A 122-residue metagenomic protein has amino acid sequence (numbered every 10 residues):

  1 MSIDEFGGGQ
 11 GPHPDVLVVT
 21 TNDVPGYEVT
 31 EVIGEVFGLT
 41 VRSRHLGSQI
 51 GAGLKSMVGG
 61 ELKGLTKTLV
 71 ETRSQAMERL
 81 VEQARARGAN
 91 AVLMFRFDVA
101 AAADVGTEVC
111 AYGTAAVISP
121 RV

Functional and structural regions predicted by a protein language model:
M1-S48, T107-V122: N-terminal presequence-like segments and the immediate start of the first folded domain
G8-D15, A52, L69, V81 (+5 more regions): Terminal helix-to-tail segments of small alpha-helical proteins
T21-V24, F97-A102: Short, solvent-exposed loop/turn elements at beta->coil junctions and helix N-caps that rim active or binding pockets
V36, V41, Q49-R96: Short, well-ordered alpha-helical segments
